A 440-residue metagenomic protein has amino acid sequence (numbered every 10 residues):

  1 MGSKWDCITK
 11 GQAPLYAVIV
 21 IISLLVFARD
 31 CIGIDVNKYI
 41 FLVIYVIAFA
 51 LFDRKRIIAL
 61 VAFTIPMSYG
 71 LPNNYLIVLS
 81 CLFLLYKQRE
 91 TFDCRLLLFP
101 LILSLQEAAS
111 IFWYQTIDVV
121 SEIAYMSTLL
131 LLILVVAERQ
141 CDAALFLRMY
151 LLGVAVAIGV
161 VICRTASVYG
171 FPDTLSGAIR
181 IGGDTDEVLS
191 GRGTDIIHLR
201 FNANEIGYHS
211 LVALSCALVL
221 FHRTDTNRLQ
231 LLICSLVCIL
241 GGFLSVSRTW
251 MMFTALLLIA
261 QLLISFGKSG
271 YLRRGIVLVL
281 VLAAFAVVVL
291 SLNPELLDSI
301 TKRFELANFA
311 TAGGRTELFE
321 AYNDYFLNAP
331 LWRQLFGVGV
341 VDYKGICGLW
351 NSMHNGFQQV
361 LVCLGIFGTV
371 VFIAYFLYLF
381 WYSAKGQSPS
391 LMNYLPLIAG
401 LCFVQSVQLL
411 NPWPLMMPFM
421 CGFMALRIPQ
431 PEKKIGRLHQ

Functional and structural regions predicted by a protein language model:
G2-Y86, Q106-A109, I398-C402, L415: N-terminal signal-anchor transmembrane segment
L24, S215, M392-C402, Q408-Q440: Transmembrane alpha-helices of multi-pass inner-membrane enzymes
D30-D35, M67-L76, T116-E122, F201-Y208 (+3 more regions): Helix-loop-helix junctions and helix-breaking kinks within/between transmembrane helices of multi-pass membrane
N74-S80, R95-A108, Y114-E138, M149-A155: Aromatic-anchored transmembrane helix interface
C94, R228, I259, L272-G275 (+1 more regions): Hydrophobic transmembrane alpha-helices and their immediate junctions
L147-G177, L199-V246, M251-I264: Alpha-helical transmembrane segments of multi-pass inner-membrane proteins
C163-Y169, L262-L306, F326-N328: A membrane-periplasm/extracellular boundary helix in multi-pass inner-membrane enzymes that assemble envelope glycans
D298, L306-L364: Long extracytoplasmic/lumenal interhelical loops at the membrane interface of multi-pass membrane proteins
